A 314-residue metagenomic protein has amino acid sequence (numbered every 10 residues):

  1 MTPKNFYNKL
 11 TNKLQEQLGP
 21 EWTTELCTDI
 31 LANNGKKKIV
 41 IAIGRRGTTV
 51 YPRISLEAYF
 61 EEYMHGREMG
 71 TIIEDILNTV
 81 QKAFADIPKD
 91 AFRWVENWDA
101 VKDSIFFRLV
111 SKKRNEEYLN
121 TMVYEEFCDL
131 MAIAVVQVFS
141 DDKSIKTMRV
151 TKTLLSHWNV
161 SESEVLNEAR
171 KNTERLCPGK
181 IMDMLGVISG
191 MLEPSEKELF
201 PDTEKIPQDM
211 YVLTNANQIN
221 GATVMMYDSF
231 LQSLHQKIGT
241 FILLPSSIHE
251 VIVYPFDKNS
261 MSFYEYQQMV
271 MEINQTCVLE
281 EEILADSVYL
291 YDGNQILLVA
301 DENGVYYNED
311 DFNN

Functional and structural regions predicted by a protein language model:
M1-G19, G190-A222, Q275-T276: Terminal alpha-helical anchor/extension segments at protein ends
M1-W22, I39, T79-A83, L298-N314: Gram-positive cell-envelope targeting signals
T2, Y51, S55, E198 (+6 more regions): Short, solvent-exposed coil/turn linker segments
T2-L10, E68, I72, I76 (+5 more regions): Short amphipathic alpha-helical segments
Y7, Y51, Y59, Y63 (+8 more regions): Sequence-level detector for tyrosine residue identity
L10-W22, I76, V80, F84 (+3 more regions): Hydrophobic, Leu/Ile/Phe/Ala-enriched alpha-helical segments that form helix-helix packing faces
W22, L26-T214: Charged, alpha-helical interface segments at or near domain boundaries
A216-N314: C-terminal structured domains
